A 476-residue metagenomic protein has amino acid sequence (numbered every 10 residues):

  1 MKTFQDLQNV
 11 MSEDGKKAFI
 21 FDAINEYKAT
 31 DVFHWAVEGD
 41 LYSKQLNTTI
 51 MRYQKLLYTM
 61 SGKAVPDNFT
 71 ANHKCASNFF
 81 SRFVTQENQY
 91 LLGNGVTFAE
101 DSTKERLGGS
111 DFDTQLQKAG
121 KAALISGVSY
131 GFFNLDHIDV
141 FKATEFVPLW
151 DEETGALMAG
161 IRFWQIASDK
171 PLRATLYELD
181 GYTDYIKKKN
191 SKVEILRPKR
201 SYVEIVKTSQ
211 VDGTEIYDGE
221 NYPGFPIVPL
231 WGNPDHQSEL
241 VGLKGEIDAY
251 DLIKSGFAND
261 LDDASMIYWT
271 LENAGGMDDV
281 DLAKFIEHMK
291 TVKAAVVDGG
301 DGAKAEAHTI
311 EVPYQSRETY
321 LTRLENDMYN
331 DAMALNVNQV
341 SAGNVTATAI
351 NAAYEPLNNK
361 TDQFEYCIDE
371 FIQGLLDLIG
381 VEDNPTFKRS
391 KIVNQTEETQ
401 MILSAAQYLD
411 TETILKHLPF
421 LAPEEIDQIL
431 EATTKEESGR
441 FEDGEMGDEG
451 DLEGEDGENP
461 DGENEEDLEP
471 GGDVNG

Functional and structural regions predicted by a protein language model:
M1-I138, N464, G471: Extended, helix-rich architectural segments
M1-N47, H236-G245, L271-D298, D327 (+2 more regions): Short N-terminal secondary-structure initiator segments
D31, Y90, S110-Q115, A123-Y130 (+12 more regions): Short secondary-structure junctions and interdomain/linker hinges
N68, K104, G108-F112, G242 (+4 more regions): Catalytic cores of large soluble enzymes that bind and process phosphate-bearing ligands
F83, L91, G95, A303-E311 (+1 more regions): Short glycine/proline-rich turn/loop motifs
G120, I125-S126, Y130-L230: Extended, regular secondary-structure scaffolds
S209-V345, A352: Extended, charged amphipathic alpha-helical segments
D279, A283-V297, V312-G476: C-terminal helix-loop subdomains that flank or include functional centers
